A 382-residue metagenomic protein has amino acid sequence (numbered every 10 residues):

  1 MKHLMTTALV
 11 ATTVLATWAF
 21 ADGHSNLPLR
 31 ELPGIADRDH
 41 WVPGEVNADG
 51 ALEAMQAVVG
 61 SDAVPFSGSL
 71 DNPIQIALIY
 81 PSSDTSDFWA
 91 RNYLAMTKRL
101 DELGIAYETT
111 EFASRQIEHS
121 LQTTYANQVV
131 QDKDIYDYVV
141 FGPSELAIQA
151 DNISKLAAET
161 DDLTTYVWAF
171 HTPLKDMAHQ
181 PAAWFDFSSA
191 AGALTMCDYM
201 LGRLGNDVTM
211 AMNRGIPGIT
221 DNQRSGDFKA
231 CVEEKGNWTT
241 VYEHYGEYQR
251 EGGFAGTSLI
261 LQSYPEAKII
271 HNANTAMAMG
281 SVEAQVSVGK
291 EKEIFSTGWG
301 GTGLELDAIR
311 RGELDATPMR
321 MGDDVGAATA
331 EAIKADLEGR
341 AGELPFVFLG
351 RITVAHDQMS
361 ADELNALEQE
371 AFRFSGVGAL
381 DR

Functional and structural regions predicted by a protein language model:
M1-A21: Gram-negative bacterial Sec-dependent N-terminal signal peptides
D22-P73, M321-R382: Hinge/cleft segment of the Venus flytrap/periplasmic-binding protein
E45-V46, A51-P65, S69, Q75-L103 (+4 more regions): Extracytoplasmic "Venus flytrap"
M55-A63, A183-M210, Q223, G253-F254 (+2 more regions): Hydrophobic alpha-helical segments within soluble ligand-binding/sensing domains
I76-L78, S82-S83, M96-T97, F185 (+2 more regions): An alpha-beta-alpha
I135-E159, F228, G246-D307: Hydrophobic alpha-helical
L146-A147, D151-A191, T209, T302-R310 (+1 more regions): Flexible loop/hinge segments that line or gate small-molecule binding clefts
V282-D323, A327-G350, V354: Exported/periplasmic ABC-transporter solute-binding proteins
